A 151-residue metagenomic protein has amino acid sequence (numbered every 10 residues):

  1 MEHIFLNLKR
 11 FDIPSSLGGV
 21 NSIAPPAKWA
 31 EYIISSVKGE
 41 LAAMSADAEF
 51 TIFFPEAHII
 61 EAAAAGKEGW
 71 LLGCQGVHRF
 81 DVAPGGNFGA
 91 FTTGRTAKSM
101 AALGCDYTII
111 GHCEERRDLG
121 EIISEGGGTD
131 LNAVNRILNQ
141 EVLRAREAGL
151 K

Functional and structural regions predicted by a protein language model:
M1-C74, R79-G85: Conserved N-terminal beta1-alpha1 strand-loop-helix module at the mouth
P25-E31, F88-A102: Short, acidic/polar
E49-F53, D81-V82, G89, G127-R136: Active-site glycine- and acidic-residue-rich loops that bind and position anionic ligands or nucleotide-like cofactors
P55, M100, H112: Conserved, mostly hydrophobic/aromatic
I60-A64, R95-L103, E141-A145: Short amphipathic alpha-helices and their capping/turn segments at secondary-structure boundaries
D106: Receiver (REC) domain switch/active-site residues of two-component response regulators
E114-K151: Conserved anion-binding
